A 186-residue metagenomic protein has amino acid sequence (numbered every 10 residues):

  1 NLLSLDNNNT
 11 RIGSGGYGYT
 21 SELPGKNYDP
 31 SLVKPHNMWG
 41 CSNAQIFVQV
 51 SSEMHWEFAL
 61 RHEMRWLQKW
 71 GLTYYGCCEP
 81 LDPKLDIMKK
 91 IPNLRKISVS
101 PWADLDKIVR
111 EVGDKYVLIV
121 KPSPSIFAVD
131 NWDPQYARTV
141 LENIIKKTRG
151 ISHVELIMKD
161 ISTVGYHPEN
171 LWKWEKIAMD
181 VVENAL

Functional and structural regions predicted by a protein language model:
N1-L186: Active-site loop segments of alpha/beta catalytic cores
